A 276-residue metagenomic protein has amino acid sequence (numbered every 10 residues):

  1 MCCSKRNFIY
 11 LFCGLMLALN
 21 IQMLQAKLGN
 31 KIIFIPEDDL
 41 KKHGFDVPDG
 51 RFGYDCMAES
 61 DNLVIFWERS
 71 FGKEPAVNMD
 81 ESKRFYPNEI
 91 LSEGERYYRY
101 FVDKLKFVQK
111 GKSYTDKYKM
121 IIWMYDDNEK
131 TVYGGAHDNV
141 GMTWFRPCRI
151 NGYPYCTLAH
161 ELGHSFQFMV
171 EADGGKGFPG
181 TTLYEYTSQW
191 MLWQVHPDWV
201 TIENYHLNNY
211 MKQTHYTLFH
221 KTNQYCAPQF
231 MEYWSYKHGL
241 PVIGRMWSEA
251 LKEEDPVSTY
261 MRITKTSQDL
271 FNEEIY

Functional and structural regions predicted by a protein language model:
M1-L11: Bacterial N-terminal signal peptides that target proteins for export
C2-S4, M23-A58: N-terminal low-structure segments adjacent to metalloprotease catalytic domains across cellular compartments
L11-N20: Bacterial N-terminal signal peptides
M57-G180, Y184-S188, D198-W199: Juxtacatalytic substrate-recognition/specificity segment
P87, T214-K221, E232, M246-W247 (+1 more regions): Active-site rim elements
V108-K112, H196-E203, K237-I243: Structural helix-adjacent loops and short alpha-helical linkers that scaffold large soluble proteins
Y125, G177-Q224, P228-Y233: Post-HExxH zinc-binding segment in Zn-dependent metallohydrolases
D255-Y276: Beta/coil-rich, acidic/histidine-enriched accessory regions frequently appended to metallopeptidases
